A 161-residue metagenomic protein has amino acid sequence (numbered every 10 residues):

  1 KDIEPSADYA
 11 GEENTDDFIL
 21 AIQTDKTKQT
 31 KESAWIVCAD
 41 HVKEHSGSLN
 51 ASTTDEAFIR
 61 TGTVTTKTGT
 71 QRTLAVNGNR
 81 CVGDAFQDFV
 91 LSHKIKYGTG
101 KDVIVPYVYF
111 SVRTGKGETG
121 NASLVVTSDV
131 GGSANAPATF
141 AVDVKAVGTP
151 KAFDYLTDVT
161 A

Functional and structural regions predicted by a protein language model:
K1-N77, N121-A138: Solvent-exposed edge beta-strands and adjacent loop segments that serve as assembly or binding interfaces
H41, R80, K145-G148: Secondary-structure transition/turn motif
I59-N121, K151-A161: Extracellular/virion structural assembly segments
T119-A161: Mixed-charge, glycine-accented linear interaction segment located at domain edges/termini
